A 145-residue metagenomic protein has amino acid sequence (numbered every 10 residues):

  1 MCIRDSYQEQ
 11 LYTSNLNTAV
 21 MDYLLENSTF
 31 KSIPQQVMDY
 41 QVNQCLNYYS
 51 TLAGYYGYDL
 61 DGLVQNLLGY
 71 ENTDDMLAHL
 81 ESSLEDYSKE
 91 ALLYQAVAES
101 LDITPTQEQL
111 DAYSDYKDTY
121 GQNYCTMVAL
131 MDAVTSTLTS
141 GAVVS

Functional and structural regions predicted by a protein language model:
R4-S145: Extended, charged alpha-helical "arm"/coiled-coil substrate-binding scaffolds, typified by the C-terminal helical
